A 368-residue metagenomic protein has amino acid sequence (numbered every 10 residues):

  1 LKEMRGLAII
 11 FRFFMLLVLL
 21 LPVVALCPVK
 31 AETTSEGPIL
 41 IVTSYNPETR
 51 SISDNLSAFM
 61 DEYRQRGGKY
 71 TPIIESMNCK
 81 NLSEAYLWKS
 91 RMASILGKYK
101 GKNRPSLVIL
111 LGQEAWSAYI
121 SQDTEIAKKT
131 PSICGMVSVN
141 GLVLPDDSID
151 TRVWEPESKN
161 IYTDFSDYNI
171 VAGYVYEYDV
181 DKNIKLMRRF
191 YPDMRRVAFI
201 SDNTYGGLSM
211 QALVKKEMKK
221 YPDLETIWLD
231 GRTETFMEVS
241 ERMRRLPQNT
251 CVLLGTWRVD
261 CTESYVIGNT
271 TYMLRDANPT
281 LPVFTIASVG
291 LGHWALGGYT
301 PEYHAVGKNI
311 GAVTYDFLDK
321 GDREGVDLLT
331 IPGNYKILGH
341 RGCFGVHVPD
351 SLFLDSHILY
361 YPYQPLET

Functional and structural regions predicted by a protein language model:
L1-M15: Bacterial N-terminal signal peptides that target proteins for export
E3-G6, V29-T368: Short hydrophobic alpha-helices and adjacent helix-cap/hinge residues
F13-A25: Bacterial N-terminal signal peptides
